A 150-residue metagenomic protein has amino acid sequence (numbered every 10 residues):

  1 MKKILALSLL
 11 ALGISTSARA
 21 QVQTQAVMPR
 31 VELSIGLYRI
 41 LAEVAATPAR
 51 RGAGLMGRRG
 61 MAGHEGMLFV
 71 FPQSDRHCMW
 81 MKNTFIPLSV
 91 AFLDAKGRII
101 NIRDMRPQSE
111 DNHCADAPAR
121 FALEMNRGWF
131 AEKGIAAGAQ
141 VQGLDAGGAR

Functional and structural regions predicted by a protein language model:
M1-I4: Positively charged n-region of N-terminal signal peptides that target proteins for export
A6-S15: Bacterial N-terminal signal peptides
T16-A20: Sec/Tat signal peptide C-region and signal peptidase I cleavage site
Q21-R150: Compact, glycine-rich, soluble single-domain proteins
